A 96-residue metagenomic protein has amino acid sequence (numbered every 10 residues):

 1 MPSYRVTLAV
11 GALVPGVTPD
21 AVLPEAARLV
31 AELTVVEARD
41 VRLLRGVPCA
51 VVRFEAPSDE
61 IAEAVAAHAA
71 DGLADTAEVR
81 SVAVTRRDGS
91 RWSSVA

Functional and structural regions predicted by a protein language model:
M1-A96: Long, contiguous binding/interaction regions
